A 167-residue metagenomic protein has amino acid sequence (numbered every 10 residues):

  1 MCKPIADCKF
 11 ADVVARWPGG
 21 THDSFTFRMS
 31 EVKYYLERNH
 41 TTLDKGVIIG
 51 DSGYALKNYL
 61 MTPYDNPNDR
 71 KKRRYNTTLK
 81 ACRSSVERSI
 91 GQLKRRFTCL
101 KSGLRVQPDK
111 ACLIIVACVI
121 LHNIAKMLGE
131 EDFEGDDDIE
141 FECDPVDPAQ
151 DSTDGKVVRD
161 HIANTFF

Functional and structural regions predicted by a protein language model:
M1-F167: Short, well-ordered secondary-structure "scaffold" segments embedded in the functional core of diverse domains
